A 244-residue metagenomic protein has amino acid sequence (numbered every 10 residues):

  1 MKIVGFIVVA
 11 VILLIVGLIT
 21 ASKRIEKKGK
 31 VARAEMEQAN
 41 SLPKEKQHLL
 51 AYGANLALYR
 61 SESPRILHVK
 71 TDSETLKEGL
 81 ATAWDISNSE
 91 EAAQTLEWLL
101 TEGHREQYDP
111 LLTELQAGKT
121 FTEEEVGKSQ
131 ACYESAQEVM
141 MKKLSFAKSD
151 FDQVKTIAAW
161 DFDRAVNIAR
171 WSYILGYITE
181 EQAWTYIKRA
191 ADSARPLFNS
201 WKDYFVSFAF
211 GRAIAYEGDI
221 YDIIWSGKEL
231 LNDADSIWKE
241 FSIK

Functional and structural regions predicted by a protein language model:
M1-V8: Feature marks short, highly hydrophobic, charge-poor N-terminal signal-anchor/signal peptide-like helices that anchor
K2, V16-Y173, Y177-E180, R189-K244: Polar/charged low-complexity regulatory segments
V8-V16: Hydrophobic membrane-insertion alpha-helices, especially the h-region of bacterial N-terminal signal peptides
